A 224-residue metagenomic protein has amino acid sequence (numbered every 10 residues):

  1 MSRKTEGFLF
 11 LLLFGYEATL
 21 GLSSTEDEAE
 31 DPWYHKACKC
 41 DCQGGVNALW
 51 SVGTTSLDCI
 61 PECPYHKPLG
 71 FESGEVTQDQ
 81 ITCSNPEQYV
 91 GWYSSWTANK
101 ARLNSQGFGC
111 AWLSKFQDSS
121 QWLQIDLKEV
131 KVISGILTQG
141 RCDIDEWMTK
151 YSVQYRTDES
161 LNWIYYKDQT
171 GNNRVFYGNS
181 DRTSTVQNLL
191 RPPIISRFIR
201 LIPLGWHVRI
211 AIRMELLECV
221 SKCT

Functional and structural regions predicted by a protein language model:
M1-K4, C223-T224: A positional/structural detector of protein chain ends, strongest at the extreme C-terminus and weakly at the extreme
R3-G21: Cleavable N-terminal signal peptides of Sec/SRP-targeted secreted and luminal proteins
E6, P86, K128-V132, R141 (+3 more regions): Short amphipathic alpha-helices and their capping/turn residues within compact interaction modules
Y16-K128, D168-N172, T224: Disordered, acidic Ser/Thr/Pro-rich linker "stalks" and the adjacent N-terminal cap of the next globular domain
I81, K131-I144, L201: A short beta-strand element within beta-rich, extracytoplasmic domains of secreted/secretory-pathway proteins
Q117-S120, D143-T224: Trp- and acidic/polar-enriched beta-sheet ligand-binding modules for extracellular glycan and matrix recognition
D118-Q121, K128-L137, I195-R197: Extended extracellular/luminal ectodomain segments enriched in beta-structured repeat modules
